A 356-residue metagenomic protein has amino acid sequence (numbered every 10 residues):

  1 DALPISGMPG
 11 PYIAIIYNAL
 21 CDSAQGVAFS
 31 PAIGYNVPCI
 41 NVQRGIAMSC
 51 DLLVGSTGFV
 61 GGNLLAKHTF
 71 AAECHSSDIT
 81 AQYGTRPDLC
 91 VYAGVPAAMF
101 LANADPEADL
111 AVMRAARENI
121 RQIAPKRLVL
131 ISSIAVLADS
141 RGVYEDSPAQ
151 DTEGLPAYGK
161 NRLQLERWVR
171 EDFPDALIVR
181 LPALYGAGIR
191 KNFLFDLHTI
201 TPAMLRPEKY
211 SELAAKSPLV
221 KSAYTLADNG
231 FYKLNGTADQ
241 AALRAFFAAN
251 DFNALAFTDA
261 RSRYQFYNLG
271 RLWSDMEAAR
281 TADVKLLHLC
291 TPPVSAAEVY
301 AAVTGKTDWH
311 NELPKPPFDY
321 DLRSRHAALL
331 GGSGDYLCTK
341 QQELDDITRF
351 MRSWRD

Functional and structural regions predicted by a protein language model:
D1-L3: Short, small-residue-biased leader/transition segments that mark boundaries at the very start of proteins
A28, Y35-N36: Short, positively charged and aromatic/hydrophobic N-terminal segments
D51-H68: N-terminal Rossmann NAD(P)H-binding glycine-rich loop of SDR-like oxidoreductase domains
T80-K126, L130-V143: NAD(P)H-binding glycine-rich loop region in Rossmannoid oxidoreductase-like domains and their noncatalytic homologs
P106, D151-L163, Q265-F266: Short-chain dehydrogenase/reductase
L155-L177, P182: Active-site Tyr-X1-5-Lys
D175-Q265, R271: NAD(P)-dependent short-chain dehydrogenase/reductase
F252, D259, Y267-A328, K340-D356: Mid/C-terminal beta-alpha module of Rossmann-like enzyme folds, strongest in SDR-family dehydrogenases/epimerases
